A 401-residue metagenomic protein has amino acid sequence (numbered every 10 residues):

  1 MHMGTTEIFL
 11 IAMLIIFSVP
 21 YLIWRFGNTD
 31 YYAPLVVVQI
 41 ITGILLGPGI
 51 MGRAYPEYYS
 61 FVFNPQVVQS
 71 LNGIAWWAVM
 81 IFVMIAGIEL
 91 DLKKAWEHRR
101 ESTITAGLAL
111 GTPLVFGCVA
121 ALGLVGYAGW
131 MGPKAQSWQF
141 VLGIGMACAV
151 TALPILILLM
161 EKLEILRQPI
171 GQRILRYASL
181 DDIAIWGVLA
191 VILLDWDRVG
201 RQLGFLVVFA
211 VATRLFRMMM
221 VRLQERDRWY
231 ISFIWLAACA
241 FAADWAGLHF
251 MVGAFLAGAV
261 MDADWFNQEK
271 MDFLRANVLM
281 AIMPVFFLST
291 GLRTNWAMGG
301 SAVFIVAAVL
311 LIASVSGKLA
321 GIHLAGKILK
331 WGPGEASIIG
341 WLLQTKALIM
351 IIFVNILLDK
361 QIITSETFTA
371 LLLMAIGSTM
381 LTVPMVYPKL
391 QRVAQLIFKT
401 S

Functional and structural regions predicted by a protein language model:
H2-I15, Q66-V83, K134-T151, D197-V211 (+3 more regions): Structural signature of hydrophobic alpha-helical transmembrane segments
M3-I11, P169-Y177, R217-R228, M271-V278 (+1 more regions): Short, amphipathic, aromatic/basic-enriched membrane-interface segments that mark the entry/exit of transmembrane
A12, I16, L35-I44, E101-L110 (+10 more regions): Alpha-helical transmembrane segments of multi-pass membrane proteins, especially transporters and channels
A12, I16-R25, I44, P48 (+14 more regions): Transmembrane alpha-helical segments of multi-pass membrane transport proteins and ion-pumping complexes
L22-D30, G52, L92-L163, T290-A394: Transmembrane alpha-helices that form the ion-translocation and gating core of multi-pass ion transport proteins
Y31, L45-E101, M219-V309: Membrane-interface junctions of multi-pass transporters
Q39-M51, I104-V119, R176-L189, W229-A243 (+2 more regions): Small-residue-rich segments of transmembrane alpha-helices in multi-pass membrane proteins, especially helix faces
G129-V141, L156-A184, I192, G200: Membrane-interface helix-loop-helix junctions at boundaries between adjacent transmembrane segments
